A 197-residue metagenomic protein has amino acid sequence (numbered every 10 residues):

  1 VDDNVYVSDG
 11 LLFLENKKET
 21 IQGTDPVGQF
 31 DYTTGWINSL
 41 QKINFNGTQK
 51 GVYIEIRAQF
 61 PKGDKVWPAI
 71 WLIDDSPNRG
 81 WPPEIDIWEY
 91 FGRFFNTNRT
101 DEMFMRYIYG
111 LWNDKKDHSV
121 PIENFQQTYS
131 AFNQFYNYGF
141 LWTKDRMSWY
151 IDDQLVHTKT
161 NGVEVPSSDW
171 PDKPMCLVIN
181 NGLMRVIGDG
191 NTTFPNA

Functional and structural regions predicted by a protein language model:
V1-A197: GH16 jelly-roll
